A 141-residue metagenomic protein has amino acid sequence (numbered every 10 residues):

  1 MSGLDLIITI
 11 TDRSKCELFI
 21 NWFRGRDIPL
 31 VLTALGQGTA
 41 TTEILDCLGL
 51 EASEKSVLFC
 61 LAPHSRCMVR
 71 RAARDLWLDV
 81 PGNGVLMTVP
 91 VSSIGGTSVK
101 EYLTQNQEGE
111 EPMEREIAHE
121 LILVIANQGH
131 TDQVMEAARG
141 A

Functional and structural regions predicted by a protein language model:
M1-A141: Positively charged, small/polar-rich N-terminal and surface patches that mediate targeting and assembly and bind
